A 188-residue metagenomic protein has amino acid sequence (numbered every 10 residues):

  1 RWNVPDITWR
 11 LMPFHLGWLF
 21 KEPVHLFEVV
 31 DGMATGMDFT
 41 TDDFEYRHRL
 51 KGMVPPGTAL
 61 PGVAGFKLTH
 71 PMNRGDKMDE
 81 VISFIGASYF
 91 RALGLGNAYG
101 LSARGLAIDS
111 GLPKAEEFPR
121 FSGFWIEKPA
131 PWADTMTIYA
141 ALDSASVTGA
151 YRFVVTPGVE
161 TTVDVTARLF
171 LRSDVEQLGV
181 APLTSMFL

Functional and structural regions predicted by a protein language model:
R1-L112: Solvent-exposed N-terminal domain segments of exported/luminal and surface proteins
E22, G62-A64, W132-M136, V147-G149 (+1 more regions): Residues at beta-strand starts and edge strands
P23-V24, A34, V63, F118-F124 (+2 more regions): A broad structural signal for short, well-ordered beta-strand segments within beta-sheet-rich domains
V30-M33, T41-D43, A141-S144, R168-L171: Secondary-structure transition/turn motif
G32, P71-N73, P129, D143-A145 (+3 more regions): Generic structural motif
F39-T41, H70, A140, L169 (+1 more regions): Glycine-rich, histidine-containing beta strand-loop boundary motifs that form or position
G100-G158: Extended, loop-rich substrate-binding clefts of extracytoplasmic carbohydrate-active enzymes
R152-L188: Acidic (Asp/Glu-rich), glycine- and aromatic
